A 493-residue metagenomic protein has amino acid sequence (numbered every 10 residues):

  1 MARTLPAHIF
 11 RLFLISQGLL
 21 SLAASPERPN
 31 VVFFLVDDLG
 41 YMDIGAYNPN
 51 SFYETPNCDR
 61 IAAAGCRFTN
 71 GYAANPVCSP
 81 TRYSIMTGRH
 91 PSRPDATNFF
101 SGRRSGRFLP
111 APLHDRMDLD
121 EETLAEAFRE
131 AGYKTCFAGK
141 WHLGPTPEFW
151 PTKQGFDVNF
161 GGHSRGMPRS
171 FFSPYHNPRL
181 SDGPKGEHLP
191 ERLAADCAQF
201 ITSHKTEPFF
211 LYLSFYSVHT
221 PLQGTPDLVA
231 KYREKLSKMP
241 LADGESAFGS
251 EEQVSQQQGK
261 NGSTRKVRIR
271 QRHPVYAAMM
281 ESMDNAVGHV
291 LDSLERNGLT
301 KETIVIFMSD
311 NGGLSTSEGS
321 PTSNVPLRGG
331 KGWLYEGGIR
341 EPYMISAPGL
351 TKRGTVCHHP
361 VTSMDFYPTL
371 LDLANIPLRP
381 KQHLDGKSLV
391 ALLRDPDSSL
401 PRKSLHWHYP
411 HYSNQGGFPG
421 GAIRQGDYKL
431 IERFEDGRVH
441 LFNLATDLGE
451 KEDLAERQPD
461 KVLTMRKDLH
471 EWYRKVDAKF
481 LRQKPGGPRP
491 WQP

Functional and structural regions predicted by a protein language model:
M1-F13: Bacterial N-terminal signal peptides that target proteins for export
I15-E27: Bacterial Sec-dependent signal peptides at the C-terminal "C-region" and cleavage site
N30-F34: Amphipathic alpha-helical repeat scaffolds
V36-Y53, R60, T69, A73 (+11 more regions): Active-site-proximal cap/lid insertion segments
A62, R129, R424: Anion (oxyanion) recognition and catalysis
A73-N98: Active-site nucleophile/metal-coordination loop of metallo-enzymes that catalyze phosphate/sulfate and related
S92-L124, N177-L180: His/Cys-centered metal/cofactor-coordination and adjacent catalytic loops
L124, K140, F366, L389: Short active-site alpha-helical segment characteristic of glycosyltransferases and processive polysaccharide synthases
